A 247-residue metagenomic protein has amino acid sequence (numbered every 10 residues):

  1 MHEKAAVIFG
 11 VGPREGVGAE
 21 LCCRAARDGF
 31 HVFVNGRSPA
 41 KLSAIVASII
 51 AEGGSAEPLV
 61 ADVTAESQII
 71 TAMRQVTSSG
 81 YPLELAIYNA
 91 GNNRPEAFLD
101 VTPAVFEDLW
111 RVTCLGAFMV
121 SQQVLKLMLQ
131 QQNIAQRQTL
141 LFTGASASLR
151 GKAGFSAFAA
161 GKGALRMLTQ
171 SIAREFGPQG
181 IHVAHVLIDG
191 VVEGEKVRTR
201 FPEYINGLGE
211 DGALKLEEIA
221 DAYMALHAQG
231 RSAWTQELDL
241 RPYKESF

Functional and structural regions predicted by a protein language model:
H2-F33: Canonical Rossmann dinucleotide-binding motif of NAD(H)/NADP(H)-dependent dehydrogenases/reductases, specifically
G10-G12, N133-A164, T169-Q170, R174-G177 (+1 more regions): Catalytic loop of short-chain dehydrogenase/reductase
A40, V60-A72, P103: The beta1-alpha1 cofactor-binding region of Rossmann-like NAD(H)/NADP(H)-dependent oxidoreductases
N89-P95: Conserved NAD(P)H cofactor-binding loop of Rossmann-fold oxidoreductase domains
A97-F98, T102-W110: Substrate-binding pocket helix/loop in short-chain dehydrogenase/reductase
S121-Q122, Q170: A short, exposed helix-loop element centered on a Lys and neighboring polar residues
P178-L187, E203-F247: C-terminal helical subdomain
